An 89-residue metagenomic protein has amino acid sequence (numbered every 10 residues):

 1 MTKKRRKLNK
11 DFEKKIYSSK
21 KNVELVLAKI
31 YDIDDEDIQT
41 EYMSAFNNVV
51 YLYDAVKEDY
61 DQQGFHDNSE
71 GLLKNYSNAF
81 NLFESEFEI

Functional and structural regions predicted by a protein language model:
M1-R6, L82-I89: Short acidic DE-rich linear segments
K3-T40: N-terminal acidic leader/helix
L8, L25-L27, L52, L72-L73 (+1 more regions): Generic detector of leucine side chains in alpha-helical contexts
E13, S77-N78, F87: Intrinsic disorder/low-complexity segments in short proteins, especially the signal peptide and propeptide regions
K20, K29-Y31, S44, N48-V49 (+2 more regions): Extended rod-forming repeat segments used as scaffolds/tethers
L27, Y31-D34, K57-G64, E84-F87: Long, hydrophobic, amphipathic alpha-helical segments used as structural scaffolds
E36-S77: Acidic, low-complexity, intrinsically disordered interaction modules
